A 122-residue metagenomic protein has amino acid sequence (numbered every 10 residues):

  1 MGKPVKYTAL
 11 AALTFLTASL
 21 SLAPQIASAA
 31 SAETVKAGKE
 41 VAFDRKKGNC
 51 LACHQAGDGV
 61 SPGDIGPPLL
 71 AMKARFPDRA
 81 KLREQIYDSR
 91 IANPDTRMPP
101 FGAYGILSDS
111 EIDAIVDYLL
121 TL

Functional and structural regions predicted by a protein language model:
G2-T14: Bacterial N-terminal signal peptides that target proteins for export
F15-I26: C-terminal segment of classical bacterial N-terminal signal peptides
P24-R45: Electrostatic cytochrome c docking/interface patches
F43, L51-I86, A103: Gly/Gly-Pro-rich "capping" loops immediately C-terminal to redox-active cysteine motifs in periplasmic/lumenal
G48: Cys/His-enriched microdomains
A80, Q85, I91, A103-L122: C-terminal capping alpha-helices of c-type cytochrome domains
N93-R97: A short C-terminal helix-loop "cap" of Rossmann-like NAD(P)-dependent dehydrogenase/epimerase domains
